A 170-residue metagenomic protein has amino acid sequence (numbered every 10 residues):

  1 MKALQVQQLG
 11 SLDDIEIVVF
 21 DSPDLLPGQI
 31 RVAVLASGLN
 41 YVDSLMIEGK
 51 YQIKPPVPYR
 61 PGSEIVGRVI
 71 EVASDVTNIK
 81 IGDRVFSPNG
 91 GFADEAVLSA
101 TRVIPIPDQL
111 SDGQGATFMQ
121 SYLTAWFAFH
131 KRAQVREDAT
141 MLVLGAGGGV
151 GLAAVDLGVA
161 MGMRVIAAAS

Functional and structural regions predicted by a protein language model:
A3, G82-S87, V165-S170: Short, hydrophobic beta-strand segments that form beta-sheet elements in well-ordered domains
D21-G38, K50-G91: Glycine-rich beta-strand-centered segment in the early N-terminal region that forms part of a ligand/cofactor-binding
V42-E48: Cytochrome P450 core scaffold surrounding the K-helix E-X-X-R motif and the conserved "meander" helix-loop region
K80, D108-S111, Q134-T140: Short helix-loop-beta connector
P88-A100: A structural motif shared across PLP-dependent enzymes of the aminotransferase-like
G113-A116: C-terminal boundary of histidine-terminating zinc-finger modules
F118, Y122-S170: Mid-domain Rossmann-like dinucleotide-binding core that forms the NAD(H)/NADP(H) cofactor-binding site
